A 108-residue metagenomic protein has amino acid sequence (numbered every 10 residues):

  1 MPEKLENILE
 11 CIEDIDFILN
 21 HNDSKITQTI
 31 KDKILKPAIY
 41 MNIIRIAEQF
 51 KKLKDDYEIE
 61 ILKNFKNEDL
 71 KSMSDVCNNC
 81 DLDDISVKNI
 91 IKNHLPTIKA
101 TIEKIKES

Functional and structural regions predicted by a protein language model:
M1-S108: Solvent-exposed interaction patches of small proteins and small membrane subunits
